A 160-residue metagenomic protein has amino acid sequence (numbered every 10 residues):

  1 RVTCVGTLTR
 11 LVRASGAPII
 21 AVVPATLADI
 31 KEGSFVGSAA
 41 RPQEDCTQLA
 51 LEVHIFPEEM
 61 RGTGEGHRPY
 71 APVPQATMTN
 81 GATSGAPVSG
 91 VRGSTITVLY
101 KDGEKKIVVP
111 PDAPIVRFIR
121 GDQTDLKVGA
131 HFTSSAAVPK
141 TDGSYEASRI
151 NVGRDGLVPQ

Functional and structural regions predicted by a protein language model:
R1-Q160: Short, flexible, surface-exposed loop segments at domain boundaries
